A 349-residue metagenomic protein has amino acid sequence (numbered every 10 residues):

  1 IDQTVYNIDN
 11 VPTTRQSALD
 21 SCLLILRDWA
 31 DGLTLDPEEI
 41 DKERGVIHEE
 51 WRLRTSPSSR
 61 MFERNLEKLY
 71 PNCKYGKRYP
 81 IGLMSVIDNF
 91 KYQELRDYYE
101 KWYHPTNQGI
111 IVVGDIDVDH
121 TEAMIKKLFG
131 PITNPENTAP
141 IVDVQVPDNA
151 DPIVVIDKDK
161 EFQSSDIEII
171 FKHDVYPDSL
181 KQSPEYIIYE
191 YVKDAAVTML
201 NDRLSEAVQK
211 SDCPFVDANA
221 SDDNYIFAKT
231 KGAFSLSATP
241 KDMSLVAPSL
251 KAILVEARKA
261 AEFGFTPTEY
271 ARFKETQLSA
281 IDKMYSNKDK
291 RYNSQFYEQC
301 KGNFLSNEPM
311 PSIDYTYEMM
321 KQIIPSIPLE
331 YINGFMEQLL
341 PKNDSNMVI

Functional and structural regions predicted by a protein language model:
I1-D28, S58-S85, N107-V113, Q163-P184 (+2 more regions): M16 family metallopeptidases and their MPP-like homologs
T34-L35, I40, I324-Q338: Peptidyl-prolyl cis-trans isomerase
P37, R44, S58, Y92-K127 (+1 more regions): Non-catalytic, conformational "gating/processing" segments within enzyme and secreted inhibitor domains
R96-E100, V154-D157, S221-Y225, M320-I323 (+1 more regions): Generic recognition of flexible, low-complexity loop/linker segments
G109-S165, E275, S279-Y285: An aromatic/glycine/proline-enriched structural segment found at the starts of mature extracellular/organellar domains
H120-T121, T133, P177-L180, V246-A247 (+1 more regions): Short helix/loop capping segments that flank catalytic or ligand/cofactor-binding pockets
Y189, K193-V197: Long, His/Glu/Asp-enriched segments that create or flank divalent metal/ion-associated functional microenvironments
